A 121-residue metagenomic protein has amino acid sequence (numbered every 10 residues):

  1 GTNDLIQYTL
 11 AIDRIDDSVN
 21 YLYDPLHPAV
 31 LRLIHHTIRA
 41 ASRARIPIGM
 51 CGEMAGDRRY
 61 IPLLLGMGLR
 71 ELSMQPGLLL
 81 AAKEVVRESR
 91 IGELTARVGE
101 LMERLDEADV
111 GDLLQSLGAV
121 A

Functional and structural regions predicted by a protein language model:
G1-A121: Non-catalytic helical/linker scaffolds that mediate oligomerization, partner binding, and domain coupling around large
